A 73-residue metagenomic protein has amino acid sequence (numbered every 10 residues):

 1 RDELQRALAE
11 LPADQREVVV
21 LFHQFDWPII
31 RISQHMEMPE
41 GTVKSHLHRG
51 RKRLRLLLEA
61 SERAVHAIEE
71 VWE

Functional and structural regions predicted by a protein language model:
R1, Q5-L8, E40, K44: Short, structured helix-loop boundary elements
E3-R6, Q34-E37, K52-E73: C-terminal edge and immediately downstream basic/flexible tail or linker adjoining helix-turn-helix-like DNA-binding
L8-R16: Short helix-coil-helix linker/hinge
A13, Q24, R63: Short, conserved catalytic or interaction motifs in soluble domains
V18-F22: A short pre-motif secondary-structure segment
P28, E37-T42: Helix-turn-helix DNA-binding motif, specifically the short coil turn and the N-cap/start of the second
H46-R49: Residues within the DNA-recognition helix of helix-turn-helix
